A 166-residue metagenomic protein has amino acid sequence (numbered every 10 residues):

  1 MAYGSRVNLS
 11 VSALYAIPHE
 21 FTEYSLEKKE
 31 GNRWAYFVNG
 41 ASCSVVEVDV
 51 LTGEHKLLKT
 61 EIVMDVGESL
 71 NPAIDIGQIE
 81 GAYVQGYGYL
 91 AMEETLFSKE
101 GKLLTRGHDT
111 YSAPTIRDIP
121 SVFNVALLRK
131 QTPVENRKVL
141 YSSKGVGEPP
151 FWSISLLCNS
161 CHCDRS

Functional and structural regions predicted by a protein language model:
M1-S166: C-terminal catalytic domains of large/alpha subunits in multi-subunit enzymes
